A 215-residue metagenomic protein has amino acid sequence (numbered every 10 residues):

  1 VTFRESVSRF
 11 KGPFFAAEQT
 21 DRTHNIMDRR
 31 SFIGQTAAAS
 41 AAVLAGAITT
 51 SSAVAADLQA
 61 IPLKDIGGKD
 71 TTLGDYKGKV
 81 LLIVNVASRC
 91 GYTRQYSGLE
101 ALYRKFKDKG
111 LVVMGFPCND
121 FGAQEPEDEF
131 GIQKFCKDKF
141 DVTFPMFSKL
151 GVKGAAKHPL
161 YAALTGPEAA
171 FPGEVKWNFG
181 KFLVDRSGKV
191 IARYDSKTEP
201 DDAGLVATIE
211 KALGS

Functional and structural regions predicted by a protein language model:
V1-I26: N-terminal amphipathic/basic-hydrophobic helices that include classical n-h-c signal peptides and signal-anchor
D21-S40: N-terminal secretory signal peptides and thylakoid transit peptides that target proteins across membranes
Q35-A37, A42-A60: N-proximal helix/coil linker or "cap" segments that precede and/or mark the start of modular domains
S51-G74, P159: N-terminal "domain-start" segment that seeds a small globular fold
Y76-G91, V113-F116: Short active-site neighborhood of thiol/selenol oxidoreductases, capturing the structured segment around
Y92-H158: Structural microenvironment flanking redox-active thiols in thiol-disulfide oxidoreductases
A162, P167-S215: Thiol-/selenol-based redox modules, centered on thioredoxin-like and closely related oxidoreductase domains
